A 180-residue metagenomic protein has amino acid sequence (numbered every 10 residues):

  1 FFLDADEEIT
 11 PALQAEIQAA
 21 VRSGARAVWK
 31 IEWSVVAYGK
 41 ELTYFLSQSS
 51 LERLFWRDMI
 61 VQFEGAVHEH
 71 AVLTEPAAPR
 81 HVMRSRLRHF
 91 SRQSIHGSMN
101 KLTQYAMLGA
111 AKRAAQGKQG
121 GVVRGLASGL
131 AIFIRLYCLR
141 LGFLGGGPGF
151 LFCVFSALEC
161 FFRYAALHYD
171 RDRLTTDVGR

Functional and structural regions predicted by a protein language model:
F1, T10-L174: Catalytic-site signature of metal-activated, phosphate-bearing donor transferases, centered on the GT-A/GT-A-like
L3-A5: Catalytic metal- and UDP-sugar-binding loop of GT-A-like glycosyltransferases, i.e., residues flanking the conserved
T176-G179: N-proximal low-complexity "stem/linker" segments adjacent to membrane-targeting elements
